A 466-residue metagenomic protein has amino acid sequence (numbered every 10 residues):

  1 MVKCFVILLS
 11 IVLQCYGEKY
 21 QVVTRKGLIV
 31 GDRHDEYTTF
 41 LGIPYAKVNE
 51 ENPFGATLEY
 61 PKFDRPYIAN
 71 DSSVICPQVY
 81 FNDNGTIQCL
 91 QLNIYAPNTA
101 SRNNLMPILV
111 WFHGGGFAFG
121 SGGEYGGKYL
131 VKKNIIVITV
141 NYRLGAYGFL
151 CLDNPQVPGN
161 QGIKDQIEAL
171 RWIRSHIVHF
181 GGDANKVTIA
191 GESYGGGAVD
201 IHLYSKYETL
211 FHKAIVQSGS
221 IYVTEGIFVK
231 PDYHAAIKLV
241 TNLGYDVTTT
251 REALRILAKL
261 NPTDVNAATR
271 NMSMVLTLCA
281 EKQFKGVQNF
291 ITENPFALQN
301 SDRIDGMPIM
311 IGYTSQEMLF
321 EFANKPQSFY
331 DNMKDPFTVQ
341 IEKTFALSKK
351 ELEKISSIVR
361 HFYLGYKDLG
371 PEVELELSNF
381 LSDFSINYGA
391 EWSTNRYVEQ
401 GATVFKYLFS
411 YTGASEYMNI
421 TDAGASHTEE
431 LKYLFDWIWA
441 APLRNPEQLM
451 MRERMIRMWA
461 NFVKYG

Functional and structural regions predicted by a protein language model:
V2-G17: Cleavable N-terminal signal peptides of Sec/SRP-targeted secreted and luminal proteins
Q14-I163, A184, P442-M455, V463-G466: Non-catalytic accessory segments of hydrolases
P158-H179, P231-K238: Alpha/beta-hydrolase active-site loop
F180-E192: Alpha/beta-hydrolase fold nucleophile elbow
G191-Y194, S218: Catalytic nucleophile serine of serine hydrolases, specifically the conserved "nucleophile elbow" pentapeptide
G196-E208: Short glycine-enriched nucleophile-adjacent loop and the immediately C-terminal alpha-helix near the catalytic center
T209-I221: A conserved short beta-strand
K259, T263-L449, M458: Substrate-gating cap/lid region and adjacent catalytic-acid/histidine neighborhood within extracellular/lumenal
